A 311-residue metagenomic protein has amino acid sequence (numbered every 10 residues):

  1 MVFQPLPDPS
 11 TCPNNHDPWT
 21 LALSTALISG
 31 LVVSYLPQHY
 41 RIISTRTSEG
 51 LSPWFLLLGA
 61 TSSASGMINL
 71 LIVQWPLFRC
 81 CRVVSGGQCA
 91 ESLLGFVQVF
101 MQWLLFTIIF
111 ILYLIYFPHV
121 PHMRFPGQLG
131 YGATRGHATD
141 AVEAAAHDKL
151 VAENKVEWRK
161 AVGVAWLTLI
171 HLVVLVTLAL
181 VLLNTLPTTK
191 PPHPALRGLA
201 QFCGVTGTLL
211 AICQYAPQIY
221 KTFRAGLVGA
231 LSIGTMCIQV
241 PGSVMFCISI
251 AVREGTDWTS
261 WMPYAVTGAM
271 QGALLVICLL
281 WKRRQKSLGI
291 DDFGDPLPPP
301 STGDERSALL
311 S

Functional and structural regions predicted by a protein language model:
M1-S311: Alpha-helical membrane-protein topology signature
